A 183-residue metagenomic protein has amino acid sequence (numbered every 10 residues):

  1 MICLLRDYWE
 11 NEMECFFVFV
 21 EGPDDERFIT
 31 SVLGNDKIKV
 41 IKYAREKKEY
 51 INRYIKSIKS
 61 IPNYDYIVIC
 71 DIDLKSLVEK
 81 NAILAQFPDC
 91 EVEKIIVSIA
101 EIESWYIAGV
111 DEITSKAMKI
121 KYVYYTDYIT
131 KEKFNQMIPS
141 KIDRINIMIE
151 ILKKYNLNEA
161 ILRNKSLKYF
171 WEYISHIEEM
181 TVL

Functional and structural regions predicted by a protein language model:
M1-E12, E26-K42, I51-I67, I72-L183: C-terminal accessory helical subdomains adjacent to catalytic cores in phosphodiester- and nucleotide-handling enzymes
M13-F17: Extreme N-terminal starter segment of soluble prokaryotic enzymes
P23: An acidic- and aromatic-residue-enriched active-site/binding cleft used to recognize and process polar
